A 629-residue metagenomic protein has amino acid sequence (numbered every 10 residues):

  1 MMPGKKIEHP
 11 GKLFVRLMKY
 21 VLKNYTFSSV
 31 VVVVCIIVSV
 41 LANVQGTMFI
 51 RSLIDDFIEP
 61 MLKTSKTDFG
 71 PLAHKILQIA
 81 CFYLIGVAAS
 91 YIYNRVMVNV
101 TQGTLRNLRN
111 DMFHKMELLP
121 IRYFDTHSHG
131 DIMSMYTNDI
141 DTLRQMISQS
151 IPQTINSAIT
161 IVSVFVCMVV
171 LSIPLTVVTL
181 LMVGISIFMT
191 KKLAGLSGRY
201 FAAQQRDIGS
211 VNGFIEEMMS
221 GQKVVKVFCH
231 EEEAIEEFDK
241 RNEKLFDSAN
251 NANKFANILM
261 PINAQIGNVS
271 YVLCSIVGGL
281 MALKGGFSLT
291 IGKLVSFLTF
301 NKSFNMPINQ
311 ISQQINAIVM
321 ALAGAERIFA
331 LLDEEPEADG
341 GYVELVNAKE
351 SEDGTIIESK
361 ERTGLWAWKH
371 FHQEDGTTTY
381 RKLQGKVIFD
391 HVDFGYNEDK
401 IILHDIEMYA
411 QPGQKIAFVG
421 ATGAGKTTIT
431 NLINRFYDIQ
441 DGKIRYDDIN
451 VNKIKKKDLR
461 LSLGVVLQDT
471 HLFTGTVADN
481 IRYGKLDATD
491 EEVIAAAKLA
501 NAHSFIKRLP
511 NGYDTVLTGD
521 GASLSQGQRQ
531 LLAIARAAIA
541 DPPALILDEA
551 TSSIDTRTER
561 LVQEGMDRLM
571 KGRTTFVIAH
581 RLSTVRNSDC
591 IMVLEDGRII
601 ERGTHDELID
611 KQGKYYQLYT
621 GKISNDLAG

Functional and structural regions predicted by a protein language model:
M1-N43, I58-L77, Y93-M97, T101 (+8 more regions): Membrane-integrated ABC transporters
M2-G11, A42-I58, F82-H129, M133 (+10 more regions): Juxtamembrane helix-loop junctions of ABC transporter transmembrane domains
V15, A89, Y93, T101 (+4 more regions): Hydrophobic alpha-helical transmembrane segments of ABC transporter permease domains
K23, I121-R122, I140-I147, I151 (+6 more regions): An intracellular "coupling" helix at the cytosolic face of ABC transporter transmembrane type-1 domains
N24, S28-L41, F82, Q149-A203 (+2 more regions): Transmembrane helices of ABC transporter permease
P60, C167-L181, N251, F255-E326 (+2 more regions): Helix-loop-helix
S65, A348-G629: ABC-type nucleotide-binding domain
